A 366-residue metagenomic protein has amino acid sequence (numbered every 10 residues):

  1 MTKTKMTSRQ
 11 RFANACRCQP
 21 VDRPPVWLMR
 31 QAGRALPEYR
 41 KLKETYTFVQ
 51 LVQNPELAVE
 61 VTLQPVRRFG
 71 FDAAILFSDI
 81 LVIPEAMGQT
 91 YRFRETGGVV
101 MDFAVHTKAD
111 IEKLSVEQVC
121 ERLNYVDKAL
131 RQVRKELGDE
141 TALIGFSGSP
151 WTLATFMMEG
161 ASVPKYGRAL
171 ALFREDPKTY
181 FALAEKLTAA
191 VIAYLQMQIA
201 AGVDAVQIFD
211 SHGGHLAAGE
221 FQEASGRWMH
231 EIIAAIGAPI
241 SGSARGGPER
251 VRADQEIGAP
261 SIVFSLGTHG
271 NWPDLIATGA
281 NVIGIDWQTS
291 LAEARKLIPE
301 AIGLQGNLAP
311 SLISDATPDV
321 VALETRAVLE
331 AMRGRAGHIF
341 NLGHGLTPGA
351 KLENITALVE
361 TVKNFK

Functional and structural regions predicted by a protein language model:
M1-E95, V99, G226, E231 (+4 more regions): N-terminal basic, low-complexity leaders that serve as flexible interaction/assembly modules and, when applicable, as
L42, Q89-F93, K108-K113, M158-A171: Surface-exposed, active-site-proximal loop segments in enzymatic domains
T45-E60, K113-C120, L153, S162: An N-terminal domain-start capping segment
T47, K108-Q118, F173-Y180: Short glycine/proline- and acidic residue-enriched helix-loop micro-motifs that form flexible lids or anion-recognition
T47, N54, H106-T107, K165 (+1 more regions): Intrinsic-disorder/low-complexity, polar/charged segments
I75-E95, V105, L114-V119, V203-Q222 (+1 more regions): Glycine-rich, proline-tolerant flexible connector loops at the mouths of alpha/beta enzymes
T96-E136: A gly/proline- and charged-residue-enriched helix-loop-helix capping module
R122-R245, R250, D254-K366: Active-site loop segments of alpha/beta catalytic cores
